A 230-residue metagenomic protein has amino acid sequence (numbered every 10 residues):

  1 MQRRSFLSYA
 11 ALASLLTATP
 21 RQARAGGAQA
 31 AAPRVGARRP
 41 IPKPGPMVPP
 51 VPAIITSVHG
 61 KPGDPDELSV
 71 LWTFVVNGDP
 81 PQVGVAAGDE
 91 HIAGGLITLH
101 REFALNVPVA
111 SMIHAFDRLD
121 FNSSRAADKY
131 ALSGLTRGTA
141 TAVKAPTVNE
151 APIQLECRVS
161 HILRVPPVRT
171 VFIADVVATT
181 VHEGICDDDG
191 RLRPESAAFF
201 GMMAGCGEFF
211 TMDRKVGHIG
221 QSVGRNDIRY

Functional and structural regions predicted by a protein language model:
M1-L7, P20, A25: Twin-arginine (Tat) signal peptide motif
L7-L12, G26-Y230: Basic, polyanion-binding surface patches
A13-P20: Hydrophobic h-region of N-terminal signal peptides that target proteins for export in Gram-negative bacteria
